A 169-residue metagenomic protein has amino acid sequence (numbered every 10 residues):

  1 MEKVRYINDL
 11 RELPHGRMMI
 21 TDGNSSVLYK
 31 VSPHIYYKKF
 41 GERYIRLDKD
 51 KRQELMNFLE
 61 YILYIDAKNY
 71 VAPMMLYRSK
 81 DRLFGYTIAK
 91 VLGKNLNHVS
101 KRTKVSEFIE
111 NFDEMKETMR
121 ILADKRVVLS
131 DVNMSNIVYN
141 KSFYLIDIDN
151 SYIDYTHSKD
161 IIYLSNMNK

Functional and structural regions predicted by a protein language model:
M1-R43: ATP-binding glycine-rich phosphate-binding loop
K30, K90, V138-Y139: Conserved hydrophobic "DFG−1" position in protein kinase catalytic cores
I35-Y36, F84, F143-Y144: Hydrophobic residues embedded in beta-strands of well-ordered beta-sheets
E42-D66: The N-lobe alphaC helix and its flanking beta3-alphaC-beta4 segment of protein kinase-like domains, centered on
K68-N111: Conserved structural core of kinase catalytic domains
E107-I121: Conserved alphaE helix
M119-N140, L145: Catalytic-loop of the protein kinase fold
N140-K169: C-lobe/activation-segment region of protein kinase-like
